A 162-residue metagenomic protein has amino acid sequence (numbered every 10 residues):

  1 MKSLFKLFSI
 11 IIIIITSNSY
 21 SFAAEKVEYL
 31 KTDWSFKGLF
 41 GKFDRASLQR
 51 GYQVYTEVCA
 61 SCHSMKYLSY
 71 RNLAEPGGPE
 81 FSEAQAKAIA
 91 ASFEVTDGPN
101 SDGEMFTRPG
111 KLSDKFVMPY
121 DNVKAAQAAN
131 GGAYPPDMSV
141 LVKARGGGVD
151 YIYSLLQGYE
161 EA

Functional and structural regions predicted by a protein language model:
K2-K42: Post-cleavage N-terminal segment of exported redox proteins
E28-Q53, S64-E83: Electrostatic cytochrome c docking/interface patches
F36-G38, A91, M118, V140: Generic structural "secondary-structure junction" signal
G41-L48, Y52, A128-G131, R145 (+1 more regions): Solvent-exposed, acidic/flexible segments
Q53-M65, V117-M118, V123, Y134-K143 (+1 more regions): C-type cytochrome heme c attachment motif
L68, A144-G146, G158: Short loop/turn segments at secondary-structure transitions that flank enzyme active sites
A74-A129, A133-P135: Structured domain cores in non-transmembrane regions
V149-A162: Extracytoplasmic/lumenal ectodomains and periplasmic regions of secretory and membrane proteins
